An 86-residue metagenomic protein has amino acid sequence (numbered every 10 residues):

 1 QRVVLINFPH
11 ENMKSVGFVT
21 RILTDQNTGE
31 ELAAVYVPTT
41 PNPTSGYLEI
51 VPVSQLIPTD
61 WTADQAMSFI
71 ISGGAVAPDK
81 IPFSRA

Functional and structural regions predicted by a protein language model:
R2-A86: Terminal membrane-proximal soluble interaction domains of membrane-associated proteins
